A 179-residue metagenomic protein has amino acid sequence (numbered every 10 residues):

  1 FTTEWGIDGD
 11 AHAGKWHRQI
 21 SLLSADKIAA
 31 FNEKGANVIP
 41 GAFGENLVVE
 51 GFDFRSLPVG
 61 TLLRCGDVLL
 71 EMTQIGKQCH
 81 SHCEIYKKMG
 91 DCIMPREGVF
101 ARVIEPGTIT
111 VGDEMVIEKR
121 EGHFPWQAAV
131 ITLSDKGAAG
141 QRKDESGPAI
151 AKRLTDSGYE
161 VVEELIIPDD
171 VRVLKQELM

Functional and structural regions predicted by a protein language model:
F1-C65, L69, Q74, T108: Electropositive, beta-rich accessory/interaction domains or terminal extensions that provide binding surfaces
A36-N46, C83-G98: Short, basic/aromatic beta-hairpin or loop at an interaction surface
L69-T73, D91-V103: Active-site scaffold segments
E71-I75, C79-H82, K119-W126: Short, Lys/Arg- and Gly-enriched loop/turn segments at beta-strand edges
G98-E121: Well-ordered alpha/beta subsegment
H123-D169: Glycine-rich phosphate/diphosphate-binding loop of Rossmann-like nucleotide-binding domains
P168-M179: Structural motif
